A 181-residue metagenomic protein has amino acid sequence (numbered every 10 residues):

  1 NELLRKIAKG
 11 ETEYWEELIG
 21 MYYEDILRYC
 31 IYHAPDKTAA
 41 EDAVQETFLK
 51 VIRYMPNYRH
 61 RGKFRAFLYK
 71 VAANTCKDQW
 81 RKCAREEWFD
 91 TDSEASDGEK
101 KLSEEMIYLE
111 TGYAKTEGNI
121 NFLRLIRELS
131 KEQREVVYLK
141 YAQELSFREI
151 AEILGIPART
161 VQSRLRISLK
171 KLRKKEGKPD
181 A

Functional and structural regions predicted by a protein language model:
N1-D25, Y32, E110, R127 (+4 more regions): N-terminal module of bacterial RNA polymerase sigma factors
A8-K9, D36, E46-K63, K82-A84: Sigma70-family region 2
D42-L49, G62-N74: Structural recognition of an alpha-helix C-terminal capping motif at a helix-to-coil junction
T47, V71, V136-V137, I150-A151 (+1 more regions): Hydrophobic positions on the alpha-helical face of helix-turn-helix-like DNA-binding modules
P56-H60, A73-T91, I167: Arg/Lys-rich amphipathic alpha helix in sigma70-family domain 2
K77, Q133, A142, F147-D180: DNA-recognition helix of helix-turn-helix
E86-N119: Internal acidic/polar
T116, I126-R134: Short helix-coil-helix linker/hinge
